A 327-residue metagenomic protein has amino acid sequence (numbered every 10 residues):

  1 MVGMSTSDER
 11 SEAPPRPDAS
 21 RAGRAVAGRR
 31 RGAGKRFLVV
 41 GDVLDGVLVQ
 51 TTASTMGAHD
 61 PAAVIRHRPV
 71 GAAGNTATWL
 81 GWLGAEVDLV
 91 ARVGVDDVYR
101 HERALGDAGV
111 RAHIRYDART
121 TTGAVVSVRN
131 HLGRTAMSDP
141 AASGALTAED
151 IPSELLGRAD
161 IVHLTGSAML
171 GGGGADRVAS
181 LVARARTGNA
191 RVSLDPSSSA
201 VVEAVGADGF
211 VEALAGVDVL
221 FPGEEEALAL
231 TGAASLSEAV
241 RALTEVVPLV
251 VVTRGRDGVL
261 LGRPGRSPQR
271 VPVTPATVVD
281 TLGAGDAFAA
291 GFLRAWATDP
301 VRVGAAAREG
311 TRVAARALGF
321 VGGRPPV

Functional and structural regions predicted by a protein language model:
M1-D88, Y99-R100, V278: Glycine-rich phosphate/adenosyl-contacting loop at the front of the ribokinase-like
M1-L38, R184-T187, A234-V327: Conserved phosphate-binding/catalytic region of the ribokinase-like
G32, L155-G157, L214-A215, T244: A short, aliphatic-rich alpha-helical micro-motif
F37, E86-V87, A112, V192 (+1 more regions): Hydrophobic anchor at the start of a short beta-strand that flanks the dinucleotide cofactor-binding loop
D42-V43, S167, A287: Active-site metal-binding loops of divalent metal-dependent hydrolases
G46, T55-A63, H67, W82-L164: Conserved N-terminal subdomain of the carbohydrate kinase-like
I161-R241, D257-V259: Conserved beta-alpha-beta core of the PfkB/ribokinase-like small-molecule kinase fold
